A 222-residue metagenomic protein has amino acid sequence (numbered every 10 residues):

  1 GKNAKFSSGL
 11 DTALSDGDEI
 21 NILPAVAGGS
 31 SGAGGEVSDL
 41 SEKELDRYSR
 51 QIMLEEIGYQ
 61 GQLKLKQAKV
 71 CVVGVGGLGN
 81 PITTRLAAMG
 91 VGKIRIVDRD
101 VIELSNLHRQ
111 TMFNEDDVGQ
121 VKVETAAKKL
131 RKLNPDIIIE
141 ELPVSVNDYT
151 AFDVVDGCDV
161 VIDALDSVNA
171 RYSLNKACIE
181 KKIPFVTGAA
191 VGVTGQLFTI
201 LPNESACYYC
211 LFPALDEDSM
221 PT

Functional and structural regions predicted by a protein language model:
G1-S31: Ubiquitin-like/PB1-type beta-grasp interaction modules and other compact soluble beta-rich domains
S31-T222: Adenine nucleotide-associated cytosolic modules
